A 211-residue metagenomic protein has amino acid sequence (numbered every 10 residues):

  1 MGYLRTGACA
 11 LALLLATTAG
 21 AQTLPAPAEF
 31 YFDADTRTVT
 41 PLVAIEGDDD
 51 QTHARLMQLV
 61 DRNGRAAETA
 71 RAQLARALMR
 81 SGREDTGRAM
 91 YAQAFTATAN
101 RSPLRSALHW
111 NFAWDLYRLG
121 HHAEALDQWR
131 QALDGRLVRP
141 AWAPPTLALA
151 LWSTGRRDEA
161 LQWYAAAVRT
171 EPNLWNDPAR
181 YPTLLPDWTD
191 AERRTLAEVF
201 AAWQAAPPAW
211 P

Functional and structural regions predicted by a protein language model:
M1-A8: Bacterial N-terminal signal peptides that target proteins for export
A8-A16: Bacterial N-terminal signal peptides
A19-Q73: N-terminal leader/linker segments that initiate helical-solenoid repeat arrays
P25-A26, L56-R65, A92-R101, R130-V138 (+2 more regions): Solenoid-like repeat scaffolds
T40-P41, A75, A113, A148: Conserved small-residue packing positions in alpha-helical repeats and bundles
Q73-A141: Alpha-helical adaptor scaffolds
A166-P211: Terminal, low-structured helical/coil segments at or just beyond the last alpha-helical repeat
